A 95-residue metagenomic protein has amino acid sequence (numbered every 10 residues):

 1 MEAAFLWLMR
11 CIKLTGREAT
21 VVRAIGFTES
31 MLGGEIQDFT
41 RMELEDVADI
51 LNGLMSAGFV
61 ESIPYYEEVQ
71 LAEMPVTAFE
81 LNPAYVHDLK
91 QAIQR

Functional and structural regions predicted by a protein language model:
M1-A3, T40, M74, Q94-R95: Long, compositionally biased intrinsically disordered regions
M1-V21: Short alpha-helical segments that sit at the start of domains
L8-T15, D46-D49, G53, A72: Short glycine/proline-centered loop/turn elements that form peptide/ligand docking sites
R23-F27: Short, locally clustered residues in the helix-turn-helix/winged-helix DNA-binding domain
T28-F39: Short acidic, hydrophobic short linear motifs in intrinsically disordered regions
R41-S62: Short amphipathic alpha-helical interaction segments
P64-V76: Short, Lys/Arg-rich nucleic-acid/phosphate-binding segment
M74-R95: Short, amphipathic alpha-helical interaction segments positioned at domain boundaries
